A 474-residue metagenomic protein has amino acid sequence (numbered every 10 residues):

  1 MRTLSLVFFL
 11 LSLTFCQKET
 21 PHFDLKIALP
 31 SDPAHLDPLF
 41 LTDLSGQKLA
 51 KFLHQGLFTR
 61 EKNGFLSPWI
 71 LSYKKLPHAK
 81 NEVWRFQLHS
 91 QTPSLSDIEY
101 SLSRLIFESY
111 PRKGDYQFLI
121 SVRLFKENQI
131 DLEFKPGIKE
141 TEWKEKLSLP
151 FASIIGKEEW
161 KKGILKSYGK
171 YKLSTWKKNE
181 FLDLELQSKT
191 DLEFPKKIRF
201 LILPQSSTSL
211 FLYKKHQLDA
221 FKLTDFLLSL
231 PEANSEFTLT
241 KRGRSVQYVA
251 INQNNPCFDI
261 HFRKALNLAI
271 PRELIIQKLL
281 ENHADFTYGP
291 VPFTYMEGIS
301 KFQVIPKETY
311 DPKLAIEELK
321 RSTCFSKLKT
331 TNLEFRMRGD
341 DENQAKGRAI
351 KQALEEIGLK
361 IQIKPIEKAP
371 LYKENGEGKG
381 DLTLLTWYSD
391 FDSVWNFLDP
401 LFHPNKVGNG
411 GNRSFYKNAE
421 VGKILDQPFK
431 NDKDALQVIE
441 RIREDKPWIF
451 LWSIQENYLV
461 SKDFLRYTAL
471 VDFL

Functional and structural regions predicted by a protein language model:
A28-A79, Y100-S103, K166-S167: N-terminal lobe/hinge region of extracytoplasmic solute-binding protein
P77-H78, R85-Q87, Q91-S94, R112-K157: Surface-exposed binding/hinge segments that line and control ligand-binding clefts or catalytic entry sites
I138, W143-E193, K197, Q205-T208: Gly/Pro-rich hinge or "lid" segments in bacterial periplasmic/extracellular proteins
Q187-L230: Ligand-site clamp/hinge motif
N254-M296, K346, I439-P447: Periplasmic-binding protein-like
D285-S322, G339-Q344: Structural transition elements
Q362-L371, D399-K462: Extracytoplasmic/peripheral linker and loop segments enriched in polar/acidic and small residues with frequent Thr/Pro
Y458-L474: Long beta-strand-rich cores associated with HINT superfamily self-processing modules
